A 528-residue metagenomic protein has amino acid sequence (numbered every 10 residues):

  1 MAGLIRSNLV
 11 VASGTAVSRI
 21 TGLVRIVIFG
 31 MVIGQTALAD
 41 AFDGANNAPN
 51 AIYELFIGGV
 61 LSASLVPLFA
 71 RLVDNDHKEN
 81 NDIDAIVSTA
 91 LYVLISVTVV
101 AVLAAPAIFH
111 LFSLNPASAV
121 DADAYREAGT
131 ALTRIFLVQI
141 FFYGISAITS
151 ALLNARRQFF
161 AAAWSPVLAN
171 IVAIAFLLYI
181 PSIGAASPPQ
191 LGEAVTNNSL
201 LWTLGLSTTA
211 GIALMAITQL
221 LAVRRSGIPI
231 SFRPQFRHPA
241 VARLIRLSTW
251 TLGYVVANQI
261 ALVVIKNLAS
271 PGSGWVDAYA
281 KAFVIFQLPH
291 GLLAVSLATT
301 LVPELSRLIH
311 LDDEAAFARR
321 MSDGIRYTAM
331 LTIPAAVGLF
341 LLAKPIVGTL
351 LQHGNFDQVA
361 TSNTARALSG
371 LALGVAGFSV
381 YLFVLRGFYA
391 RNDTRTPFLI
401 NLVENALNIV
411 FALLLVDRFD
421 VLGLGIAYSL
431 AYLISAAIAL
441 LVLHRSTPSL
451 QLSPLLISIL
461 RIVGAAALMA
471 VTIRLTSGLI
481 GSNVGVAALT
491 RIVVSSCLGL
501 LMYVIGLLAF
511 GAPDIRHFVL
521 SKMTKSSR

Functional and structural regions predicted by a protein language model:
M1-R528: Membrane-embedded alpha-helical bundles of multi-pass transporters/translocases, especially carrier/permease families
